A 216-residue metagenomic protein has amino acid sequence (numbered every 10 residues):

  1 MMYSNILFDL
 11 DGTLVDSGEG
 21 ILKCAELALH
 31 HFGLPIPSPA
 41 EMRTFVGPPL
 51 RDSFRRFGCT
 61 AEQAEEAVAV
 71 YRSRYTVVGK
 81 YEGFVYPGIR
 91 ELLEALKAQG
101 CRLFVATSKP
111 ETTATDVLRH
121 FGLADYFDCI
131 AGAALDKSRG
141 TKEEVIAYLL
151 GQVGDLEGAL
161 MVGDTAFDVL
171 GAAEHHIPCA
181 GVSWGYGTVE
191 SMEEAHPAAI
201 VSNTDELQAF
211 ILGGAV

Functional and structural regions predicted by a protein language model:
M1-T44, G58: Active-site neighborhood of HAD-like aspartate-dependent phosphohydrolases
N5, K142-L170: Conserved Lys-Pro-Asp/Glu-containing loop-to-beta segment of HAD-superfamily phosphomonoesterases, centered on
A25, L92-L118: Substrate-recognition element of Asp-dependent hydrolases with the DxDx(T/V) motif
A28, P49-E62, V117-H120, Y148-L149: Helix-loop "lid/cap" segments that line or gate small-molecule binding pockets
P35, T60, A124-D128, L156: Conserved H-loop
R55-E91: Metal-dependent phosphoesterase signature
A124-R139: A short, structured active-site edge motif that brings together acidic residues
M161-A199: Acidic, Mg2+-coordinating phosphoryl-transfer loop and its flanking beta/alpha structural elements, shared across
